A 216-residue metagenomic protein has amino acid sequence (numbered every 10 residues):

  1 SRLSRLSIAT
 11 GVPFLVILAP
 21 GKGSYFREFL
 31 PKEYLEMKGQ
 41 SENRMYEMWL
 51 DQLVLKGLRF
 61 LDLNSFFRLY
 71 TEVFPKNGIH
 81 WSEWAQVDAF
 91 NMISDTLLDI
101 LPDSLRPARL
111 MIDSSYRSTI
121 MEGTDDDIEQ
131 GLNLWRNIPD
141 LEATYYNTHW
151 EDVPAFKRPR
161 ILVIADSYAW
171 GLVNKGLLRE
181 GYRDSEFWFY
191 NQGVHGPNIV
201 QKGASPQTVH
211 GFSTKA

Functional and structural regions predicted by a protein language model:
S1-A216: Extracellular glycan-modifying ectodomains
